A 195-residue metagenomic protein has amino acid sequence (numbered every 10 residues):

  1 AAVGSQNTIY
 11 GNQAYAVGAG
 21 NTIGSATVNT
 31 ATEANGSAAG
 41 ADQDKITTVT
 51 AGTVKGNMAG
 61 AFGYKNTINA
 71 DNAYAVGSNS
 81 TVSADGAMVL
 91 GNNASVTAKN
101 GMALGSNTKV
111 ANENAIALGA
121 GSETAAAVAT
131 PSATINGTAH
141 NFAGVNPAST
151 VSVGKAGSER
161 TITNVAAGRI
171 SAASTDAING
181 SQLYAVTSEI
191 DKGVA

Functional and structural regions predicted by a protein language model:
A1-A195: Primarily extracellular Gram-negative trimeric autotransporter adhesin
